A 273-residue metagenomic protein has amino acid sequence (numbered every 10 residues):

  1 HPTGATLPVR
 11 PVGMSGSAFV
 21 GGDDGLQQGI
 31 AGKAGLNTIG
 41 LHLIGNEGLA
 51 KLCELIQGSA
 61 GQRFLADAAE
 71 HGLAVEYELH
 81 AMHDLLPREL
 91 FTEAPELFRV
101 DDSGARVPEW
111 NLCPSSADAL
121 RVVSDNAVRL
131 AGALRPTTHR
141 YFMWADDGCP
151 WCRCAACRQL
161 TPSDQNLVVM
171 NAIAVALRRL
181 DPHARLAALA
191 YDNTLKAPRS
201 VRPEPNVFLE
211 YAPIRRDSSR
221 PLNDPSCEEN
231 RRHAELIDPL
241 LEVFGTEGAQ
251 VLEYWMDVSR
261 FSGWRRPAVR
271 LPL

Functional and structural regions predicted by a protein language model:
G4-P272: Aromatic-lined carbohydrate-binding surfaces of glycoside hydrolases
